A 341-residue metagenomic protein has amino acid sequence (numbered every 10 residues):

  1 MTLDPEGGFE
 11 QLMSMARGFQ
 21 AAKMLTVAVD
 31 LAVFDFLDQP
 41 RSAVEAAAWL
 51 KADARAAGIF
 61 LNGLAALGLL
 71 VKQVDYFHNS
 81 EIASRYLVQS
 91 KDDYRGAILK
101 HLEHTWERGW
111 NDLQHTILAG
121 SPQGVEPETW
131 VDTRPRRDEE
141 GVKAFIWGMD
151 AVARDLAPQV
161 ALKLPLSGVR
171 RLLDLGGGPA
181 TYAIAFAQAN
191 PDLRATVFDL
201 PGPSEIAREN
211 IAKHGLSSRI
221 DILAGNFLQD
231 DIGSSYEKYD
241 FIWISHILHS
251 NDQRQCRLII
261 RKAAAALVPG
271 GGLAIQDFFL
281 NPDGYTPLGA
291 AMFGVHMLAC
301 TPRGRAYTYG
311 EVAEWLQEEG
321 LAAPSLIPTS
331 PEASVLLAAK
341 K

Functional and structural regions predicted by a protein language model:
M1-K72, L166, R171-K341: Alpha-helical subdomain
T2, F9-F36, R41, W49 (+1 more regions): Conserved Class I S-adenosyl-L-methionine-dependent methyltransferase catalytic core
